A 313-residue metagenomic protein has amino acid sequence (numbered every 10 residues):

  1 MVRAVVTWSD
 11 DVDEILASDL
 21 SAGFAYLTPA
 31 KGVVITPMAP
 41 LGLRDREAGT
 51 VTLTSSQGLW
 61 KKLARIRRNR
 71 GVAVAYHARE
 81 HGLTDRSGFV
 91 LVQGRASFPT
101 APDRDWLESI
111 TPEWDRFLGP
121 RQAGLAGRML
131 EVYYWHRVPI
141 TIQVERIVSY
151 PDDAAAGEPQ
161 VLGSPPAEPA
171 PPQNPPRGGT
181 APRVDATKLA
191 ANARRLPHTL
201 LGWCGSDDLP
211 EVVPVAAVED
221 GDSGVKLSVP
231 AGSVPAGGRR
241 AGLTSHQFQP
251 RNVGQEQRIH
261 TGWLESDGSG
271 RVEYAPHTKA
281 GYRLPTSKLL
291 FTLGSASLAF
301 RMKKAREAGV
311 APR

Functional and structural regions predicted by a protein language model:
M1-R313: Binding-site signature for planar aromatic cofactors or substrates
